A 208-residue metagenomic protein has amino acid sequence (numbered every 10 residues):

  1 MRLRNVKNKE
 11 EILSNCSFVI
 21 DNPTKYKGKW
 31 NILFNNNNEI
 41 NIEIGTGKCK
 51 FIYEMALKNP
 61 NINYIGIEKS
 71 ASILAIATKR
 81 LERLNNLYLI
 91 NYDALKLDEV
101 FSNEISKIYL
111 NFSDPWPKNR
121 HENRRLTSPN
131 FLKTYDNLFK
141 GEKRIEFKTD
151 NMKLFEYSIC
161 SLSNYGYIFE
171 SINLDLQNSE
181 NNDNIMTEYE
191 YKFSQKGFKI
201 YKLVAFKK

Functional and structural regions predicted by a protein language model:
M1-I40, K50-L57: S-adenosyl-L-methionine
I44-G47: Class I SAM-dependent methyltransferase "Motif I" SAM/SAH-binding loop
I62-I65: Short beta-strand element of Class I
S70: Conserved SAM/SAH-binding beta-strand->alpha-helix loop
T78-S102: S-adenosyl-L-methionine
T127-G141: A short glycine-rich, Lys/Arg-flanked "PGG" loop and its adjoining helix->strand segment in the class I
E142-T149: Conserved beta-strand signature within the Rossmann-like core of class I S-adenosyl-L-methionine
E156-C160, Y165-K208: Class I S-adenosyl-L-methionine
